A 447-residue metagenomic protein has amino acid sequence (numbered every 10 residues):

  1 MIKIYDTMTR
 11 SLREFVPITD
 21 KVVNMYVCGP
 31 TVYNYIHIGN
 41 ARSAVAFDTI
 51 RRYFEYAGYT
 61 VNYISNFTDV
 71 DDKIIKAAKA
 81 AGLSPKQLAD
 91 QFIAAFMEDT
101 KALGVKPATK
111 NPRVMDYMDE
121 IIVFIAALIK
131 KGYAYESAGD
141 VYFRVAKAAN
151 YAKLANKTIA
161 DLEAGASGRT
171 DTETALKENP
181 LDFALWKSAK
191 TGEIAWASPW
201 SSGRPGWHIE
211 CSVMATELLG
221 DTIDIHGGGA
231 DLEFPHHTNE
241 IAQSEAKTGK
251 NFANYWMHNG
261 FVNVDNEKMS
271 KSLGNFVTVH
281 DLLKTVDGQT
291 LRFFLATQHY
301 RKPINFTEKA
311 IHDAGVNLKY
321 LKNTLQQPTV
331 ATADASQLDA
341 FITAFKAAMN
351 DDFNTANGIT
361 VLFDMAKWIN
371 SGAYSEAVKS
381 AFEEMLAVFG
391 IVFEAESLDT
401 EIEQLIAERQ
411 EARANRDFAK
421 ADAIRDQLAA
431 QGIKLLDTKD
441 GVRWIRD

Functional and structural regions predicted by a protein language model:
M1-Y33, D48, N62, E98 (+1 more regions): Alpha-helical recognition segments enriched in aromatics with Gly/Pro capping that present substrate-recognition
T9-E14, I18-K106, D440, W444: N-terminal, positively charged nucleic-acid-binding surface of large information/translation enzymes
R52, T216-E217, K367: Short glycine/serine- and small hydrophobic-enriched flexible loop segments
Y59, Y133, I433: Short phosphate-binding/catalytic loops that engage adenosine nucleotides
F67-D71, I93-F96, K106-I121, G139-A148: Short, glycine/charge-rich beta-strand/loop segments that flank catalytic centers and engage negatively charged groups
K268-D447: Structural preference for alpha-helix termini/caps and helix-kink/transition segments
